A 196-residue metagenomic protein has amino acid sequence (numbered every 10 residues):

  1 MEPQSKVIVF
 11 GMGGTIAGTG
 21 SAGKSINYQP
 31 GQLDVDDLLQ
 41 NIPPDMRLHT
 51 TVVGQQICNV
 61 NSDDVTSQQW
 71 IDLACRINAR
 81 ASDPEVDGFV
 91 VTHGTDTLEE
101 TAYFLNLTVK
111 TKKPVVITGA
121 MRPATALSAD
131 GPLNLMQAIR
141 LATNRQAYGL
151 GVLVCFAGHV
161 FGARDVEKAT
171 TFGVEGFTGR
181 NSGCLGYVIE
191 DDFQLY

Functional and structural regions predicted by a protein language model:
M1-R80: ATP/NTP phosphate-donor binding region
Q4, F10-G14, A22, Q32-M46 (+1 more regions): Accessory alpha-helical/coil subdomains and C-terminal extensions that flank or cap enzyme catalytic cores
K6, D87-G88: Structural motif
M12-G14, G94-T95, A120-P123: Short, ordered loop/turn segments at secondary-structure junctions
G13-G14, V90, A138, G158: Buried hydrophobic positions in well-ordered alpha/beta secondary-structure cores of metabolic enzymes
G18-T19, T97-A102, G131-L135: Short glycine/serine/threonine-rich phosphate/pyrophosphate-binding segments that cradle anionic phosphate groups
V91-K113: Short Gly/Thr/Asp-enriched flexible loops that form oxyanion-binding sites at enzyme active sites
T118-E190: Internal gly/pro-rich beta-alpha loop/helix module that stabilizes soluble enzyme cofactors or their anionic handles
